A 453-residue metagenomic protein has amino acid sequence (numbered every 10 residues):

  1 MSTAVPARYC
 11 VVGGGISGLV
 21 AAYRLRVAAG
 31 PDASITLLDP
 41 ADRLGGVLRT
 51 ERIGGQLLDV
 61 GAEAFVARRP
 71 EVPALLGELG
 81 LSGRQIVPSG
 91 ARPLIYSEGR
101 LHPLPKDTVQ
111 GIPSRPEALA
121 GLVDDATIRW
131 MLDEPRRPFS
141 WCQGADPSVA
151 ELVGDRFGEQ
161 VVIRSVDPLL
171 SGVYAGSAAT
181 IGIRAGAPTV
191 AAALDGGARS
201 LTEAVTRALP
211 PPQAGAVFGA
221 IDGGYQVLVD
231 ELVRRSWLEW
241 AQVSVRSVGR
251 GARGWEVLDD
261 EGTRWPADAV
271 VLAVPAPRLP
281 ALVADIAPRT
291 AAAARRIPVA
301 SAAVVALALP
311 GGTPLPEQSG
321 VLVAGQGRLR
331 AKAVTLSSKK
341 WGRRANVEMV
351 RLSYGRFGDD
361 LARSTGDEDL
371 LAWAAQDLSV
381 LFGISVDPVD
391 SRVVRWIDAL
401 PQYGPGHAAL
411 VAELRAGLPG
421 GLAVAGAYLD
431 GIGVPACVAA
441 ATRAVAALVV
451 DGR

Functional and structural regions predicted by a protein language model:
T3-S17: Beta1/beta-strand and adjacent pyrophosphate-binding region of the FAD-binding site in flavoprotein oxidoreductases
A4, R246-S364, E368, V380-L381: Mid-domain catalytic core of redox enzymes that form a hydrophobic substrate pocket/lid adjacent to a catalytic redox
A4, V47-T50, P105-D107, I112-P113 (+1 more regions): Conserved flavin/dinucleotide-binding core of flavoenzymes
S17, R43, P277: Conserved Rossmann-like nucleotide-cofactor binding loop
R26-I53: Glycine-rich FAD pyrophosphate-binding loop
G30, G99, D260-G262: Glycine-centered tight beta-turn/hairpin loop motif at sheet-sheet or coil-to-beta transitions
G54-S140: Dinucleotide-binding Rossmann-like beta1-alpha1 core, especially the glycine-rich loop that anchors the ADP
T127-G249, G254-W255: Active-site/ligand-binding neighborhood in enzyme catalytic cores
